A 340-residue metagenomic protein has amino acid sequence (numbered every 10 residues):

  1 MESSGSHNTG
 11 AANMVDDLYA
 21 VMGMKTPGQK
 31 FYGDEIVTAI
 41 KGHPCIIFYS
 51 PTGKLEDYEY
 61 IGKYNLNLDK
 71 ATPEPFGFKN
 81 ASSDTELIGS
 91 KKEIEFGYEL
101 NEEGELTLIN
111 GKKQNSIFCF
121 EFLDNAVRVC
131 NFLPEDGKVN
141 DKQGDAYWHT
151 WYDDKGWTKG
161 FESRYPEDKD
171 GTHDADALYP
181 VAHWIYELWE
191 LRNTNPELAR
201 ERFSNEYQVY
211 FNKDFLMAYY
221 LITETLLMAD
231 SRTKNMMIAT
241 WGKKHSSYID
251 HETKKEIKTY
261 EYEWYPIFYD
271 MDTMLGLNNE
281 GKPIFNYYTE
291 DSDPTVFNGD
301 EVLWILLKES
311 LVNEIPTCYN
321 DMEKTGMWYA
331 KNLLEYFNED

Functional and structural regions predicted by a protein language model:
M1-S6, A12, D16-K25, T38-I40 (+3 more regions): Internal "kinase-insert"/substrate-recognition segments embedded within catalytic cores of ATP-dependent enzymes
G5, N13, I46-F48, K63-L66 (+5 more regions): Structural recognition of the beta-strand scaffold that forms the well-ordered cores of secreted hydrolase catalytic
H7, A11, A177, V181-W184 (+7 more regions): Stable alpha-helical elements in mature extracytoplasmic
N8-T9, K63, P73-A81, A229-M237 (+3 more regions): Short, solvent-exposed loop/turn and secondary-structure capping segments
M14, L18, W184-L191, Y219 (+8 more regions): Generic, well-ordered alpha-helical scaffold segments in large soluble proteins
F31-P44, P51-E59, K234, D250-T259 (+1 more regions): Accessory structured domains or lobes within enzymes
P44-I46, M228, T233-K243: Catalytic-loop signature of eukaryotic-like protein kinases
T172, R200, K244-D340: C-terminal catalytic region of ATP-dependent kinase domains
